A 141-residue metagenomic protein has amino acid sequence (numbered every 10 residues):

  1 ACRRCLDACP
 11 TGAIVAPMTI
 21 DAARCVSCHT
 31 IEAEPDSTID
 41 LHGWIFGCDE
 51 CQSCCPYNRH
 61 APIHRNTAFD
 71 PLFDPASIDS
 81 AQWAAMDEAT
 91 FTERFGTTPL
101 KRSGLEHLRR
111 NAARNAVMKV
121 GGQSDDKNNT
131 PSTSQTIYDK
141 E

Functional and structural regions predicted by a protein language model:
A1: Ligand-site clamp/hinge motif
R4-S27, G43-A68: Iron-sulfur cluster-binding cysteine motifs and their immediate structural context in ferredoxin-like electron-transfer
C28-P35, C55, R59-E88: Conserved Radical SAM active-site core
A33-F46, S77-K101: Short Fe-S-cluster ligation motifs
E93-G96, K101-K119: Long, compositionally biased charged/polar accessory segments in the mid-to-C-terminal portions of proteins
T130-T136: Ala/Thr-enriched low-complexity intrinsically disordered regions
Y138-E141: Long C-terminal interaction/binding lobes of large macromolecular proteins
